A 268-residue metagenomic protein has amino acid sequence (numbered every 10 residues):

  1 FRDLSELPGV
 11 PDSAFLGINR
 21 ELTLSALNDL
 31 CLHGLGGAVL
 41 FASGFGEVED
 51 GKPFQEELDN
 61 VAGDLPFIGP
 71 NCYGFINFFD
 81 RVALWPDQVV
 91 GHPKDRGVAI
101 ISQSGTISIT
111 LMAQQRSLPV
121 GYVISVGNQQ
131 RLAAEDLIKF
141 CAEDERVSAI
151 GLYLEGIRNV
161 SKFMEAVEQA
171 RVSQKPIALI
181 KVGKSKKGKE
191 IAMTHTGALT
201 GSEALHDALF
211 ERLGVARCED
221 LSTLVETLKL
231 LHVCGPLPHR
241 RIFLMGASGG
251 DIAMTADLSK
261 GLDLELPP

Functional and structural regions predicted by a protein language model:
F1-P268: Catalytic-core regions of core metabolic enzymes, especially those transforming organic acids/acyl-group intermediates
